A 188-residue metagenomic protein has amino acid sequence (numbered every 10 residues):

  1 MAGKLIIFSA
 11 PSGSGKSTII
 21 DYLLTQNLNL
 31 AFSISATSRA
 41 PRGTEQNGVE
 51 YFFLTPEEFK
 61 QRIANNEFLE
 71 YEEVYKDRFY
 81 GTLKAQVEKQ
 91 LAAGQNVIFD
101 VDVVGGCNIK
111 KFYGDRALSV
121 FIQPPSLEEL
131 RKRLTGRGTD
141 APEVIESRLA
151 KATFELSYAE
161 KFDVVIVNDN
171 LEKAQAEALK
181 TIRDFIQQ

Functional and structural regions predicted by a protein language model:
A2-I6: Pre-Walker A (Motif I) flank of P-loop NTPase domains
S9-P11: P-loop (Walker A) phosphate-binding loop of NTP-binding proteins
S14: ATP-binding Walker
S17: Walker A/P-loop
T25-S33: Post-Walker A helix-loop "phosphate-sensing" segment adjacent to the P-loop in P-loop NTPases
T37-V97, V104-C107: ATP-dependent small-molecule kinase phosphotransfer cores that center on conserved nucleotide phosphate-binding segments
V97-D102, F112-G136: Conserved phosphate-donor/acceptor-positioning beta-strand/loop module used by diverse small-molecule
K132-D140, F154-Q188: NTP-dependent small-molecule kinase module
